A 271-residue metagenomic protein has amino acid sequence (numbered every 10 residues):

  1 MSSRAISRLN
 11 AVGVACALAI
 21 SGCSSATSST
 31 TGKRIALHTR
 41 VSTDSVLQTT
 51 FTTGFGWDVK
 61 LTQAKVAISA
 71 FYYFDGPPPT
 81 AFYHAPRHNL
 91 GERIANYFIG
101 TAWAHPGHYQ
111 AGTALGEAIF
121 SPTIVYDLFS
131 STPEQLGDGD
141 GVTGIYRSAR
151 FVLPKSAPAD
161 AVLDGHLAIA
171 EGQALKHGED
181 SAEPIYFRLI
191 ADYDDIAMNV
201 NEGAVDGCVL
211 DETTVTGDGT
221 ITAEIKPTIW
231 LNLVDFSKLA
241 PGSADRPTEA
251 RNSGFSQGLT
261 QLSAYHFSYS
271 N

Functional and structural regions predicted by a protein language model:
S2-G13: Bacterial N-terminal signal peptides that target proteins for export
I20-G22: C-terminal motif of bacterial Sec signal peptides marking the signal peptidase cleavage site
A26-N271: A short, solvent-exposed, low-complexity linear motif enriched for acidic/polar residues with Pro/Gly/Ser/Thr
